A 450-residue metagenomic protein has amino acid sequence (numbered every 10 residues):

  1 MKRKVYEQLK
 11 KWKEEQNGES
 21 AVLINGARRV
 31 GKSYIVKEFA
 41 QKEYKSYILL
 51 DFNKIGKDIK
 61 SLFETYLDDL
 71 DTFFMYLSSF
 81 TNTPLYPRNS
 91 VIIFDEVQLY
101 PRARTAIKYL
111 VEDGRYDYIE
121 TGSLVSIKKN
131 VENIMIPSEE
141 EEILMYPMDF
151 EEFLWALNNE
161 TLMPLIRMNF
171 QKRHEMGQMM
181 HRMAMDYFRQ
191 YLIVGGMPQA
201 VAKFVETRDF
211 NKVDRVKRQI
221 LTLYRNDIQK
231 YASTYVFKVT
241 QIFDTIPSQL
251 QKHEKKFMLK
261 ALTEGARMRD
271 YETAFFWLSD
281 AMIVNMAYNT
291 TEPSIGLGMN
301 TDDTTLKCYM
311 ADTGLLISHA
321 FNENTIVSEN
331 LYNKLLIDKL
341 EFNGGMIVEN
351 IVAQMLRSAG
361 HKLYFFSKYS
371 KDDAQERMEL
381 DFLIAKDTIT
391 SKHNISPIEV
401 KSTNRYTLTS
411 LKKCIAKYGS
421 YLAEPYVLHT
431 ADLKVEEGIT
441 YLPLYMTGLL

Functional and structural regions predicted by a protein language model:
K2, K13-V22, R29, E38 (+3 more regions): A cross-kingdom feature that marks ATP-driven nucleic-acid transaction machinery
K32: Conserved lysine of the Walker
E43-D58: Conserved catalytic segments around the Walker B and adjacent sensor/switch elements of P-loop NTPase domains
G56-P87: Short glycine-rich substrate-engagement loop in P-loop NTPases that contacts/grips substrate
L85-R102: Conserved P-loop NTPase "ATPase switch" module shared by AAA+ and STAND
I93, D117-S123, L144: Structural recognition of the conserved hydrophobic beta-strand(s) that form the central parallel beta-sheet of P-loop
Y109, S126-E142, L154-N159: Short regulatory helix/loop adjacent to the ATP-binding pocket of P-loop NTPases
N158-V348, K362: Interdomain hinge/linker elements that couple catalytic modules in large macromolecular machines
